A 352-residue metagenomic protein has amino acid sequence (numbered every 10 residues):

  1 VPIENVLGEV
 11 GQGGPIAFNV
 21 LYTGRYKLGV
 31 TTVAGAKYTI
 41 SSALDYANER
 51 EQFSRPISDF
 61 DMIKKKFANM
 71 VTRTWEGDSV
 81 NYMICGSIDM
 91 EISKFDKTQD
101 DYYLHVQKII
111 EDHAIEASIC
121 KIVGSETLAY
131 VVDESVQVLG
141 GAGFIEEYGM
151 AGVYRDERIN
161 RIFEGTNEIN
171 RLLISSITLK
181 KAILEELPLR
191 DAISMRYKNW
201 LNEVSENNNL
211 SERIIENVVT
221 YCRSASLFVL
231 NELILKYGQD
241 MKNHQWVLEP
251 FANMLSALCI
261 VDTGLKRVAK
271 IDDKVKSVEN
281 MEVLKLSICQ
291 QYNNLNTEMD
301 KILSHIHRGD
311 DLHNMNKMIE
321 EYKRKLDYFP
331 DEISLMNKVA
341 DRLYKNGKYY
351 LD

Functional and structural regions predicted by a protein language model:
V1-G24, S41-D59, R190-R213, C222-K242: A glycine-rich, basic-preceded beta-loop-alpha segment at the flavin cofactor/substrate interface of flavin-utilizing
G14-A17, Y22, Y26-A43, A47 (+3 more regions): Extended, hydrophobic alpha-helical segments in both membrane/secreted and soluble proteins
A17-R25, S58, I63-A68, D101-C120 (+5 more regions): Short beta-alpha connecting loops at secondary-structure transitions that line or flank enzyme active sites
T39-A43, R73, V80-M83, V131 (+4 more regions): Amphipathic, well-ordered alpha-helical segments in soluble domains
F67, G124, G140, G165 (+3 more regions): Hydrophobic, well-ordered secondary-structure elements that form the walls of internal hydrophobic environments
W75-K121, V136-Q137, G238, I260-H313: C-terminal helix-coil-helix/basic helical segment that borders enzyme active sites and/or dimer interfaces and provides
G141-E212, H307-D352: Glycine-rich phosphate/cofactor-binding loops in nucleotide/flavin-utilizing enzymes
V219, L248-V261: C-terminal substrate/ligand-recognition segments
